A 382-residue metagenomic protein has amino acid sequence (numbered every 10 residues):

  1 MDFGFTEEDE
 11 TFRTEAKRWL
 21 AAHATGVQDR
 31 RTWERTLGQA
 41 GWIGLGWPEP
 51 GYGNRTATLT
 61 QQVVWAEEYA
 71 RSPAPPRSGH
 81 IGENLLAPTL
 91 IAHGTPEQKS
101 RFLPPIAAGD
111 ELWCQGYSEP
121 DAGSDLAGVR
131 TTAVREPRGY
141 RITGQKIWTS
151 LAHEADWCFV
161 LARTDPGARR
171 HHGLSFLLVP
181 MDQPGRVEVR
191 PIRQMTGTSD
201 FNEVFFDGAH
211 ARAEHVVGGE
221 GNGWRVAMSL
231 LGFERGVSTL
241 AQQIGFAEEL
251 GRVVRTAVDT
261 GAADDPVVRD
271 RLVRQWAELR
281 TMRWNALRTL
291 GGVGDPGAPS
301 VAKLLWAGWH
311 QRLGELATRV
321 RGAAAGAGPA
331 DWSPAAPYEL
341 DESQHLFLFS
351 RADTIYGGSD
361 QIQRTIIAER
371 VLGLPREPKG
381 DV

Functional and structural regions predicted by a protein language model:
M1-H80, R101, P105-A108, P266 (+3 more regions): Amphipathic, small/basic residue-rich leader segments at the start of a protein or domain
F3-F5, V187-M282, D353: Glycine-rich beta->alpha junctions and the first turn(s) of the following alpha-helix
K17, T60-W65, L85, V226-R235 (+2 more regions): Glycine-rich phosphate/cofactor-binding loops in nucleotide/flavin-utilizing enzymes
Q28, A262-R269, R280-A335: C-terminal helix-coil-helix/basic helical segment that borders enzyme active sites and/or dimer interfaces and provides
Q39-S100, P104-G109, L151-W157, L279 (+4 more regions): Internal helix-loop-helix
G109-Y117, L161: A short, Trp-centered hydrophobic/proline-enriched beta-strand micro-motif
T131-V134: A structural signal for short hydrophobic beta-strand segments in well-ordered beta-sheet cores
G139, T143-V189: A short core secondary-structure module
